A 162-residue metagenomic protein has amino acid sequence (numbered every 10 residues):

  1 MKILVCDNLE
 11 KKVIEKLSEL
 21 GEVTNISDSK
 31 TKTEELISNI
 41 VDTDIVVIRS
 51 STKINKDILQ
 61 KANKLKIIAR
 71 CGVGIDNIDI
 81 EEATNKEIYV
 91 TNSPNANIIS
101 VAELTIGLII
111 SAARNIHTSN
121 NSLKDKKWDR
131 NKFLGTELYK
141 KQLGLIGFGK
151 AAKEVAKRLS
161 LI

Functional and structural regions predicted by a protein language model:
M1-T43: N-terminal glycine-/charge-rich "phosphate-binding" loop or analogous flexible N-terminal tail
L4, I67-A69, Y89-T91, D129 (+1 more regions): Structural detector of well-ordered beta-strand residues that form the stable sheet scaffold of enzyme domains
K16, L104, L108, E154 (+1 more regions): Rossmann-fold NAD(P)-dependent oxidoreductase module
K16, S38, D57-I58, E81-E82 (+2 more regions): Well-formed, non-transmembrane alpha-helical positions, independent of function
N25-T31, R49-S50, S122-N131: Short gly/ser/thr-rich secondary-structure transition/capping motifs
K32-L36, N55, L134: Acidic, amphipathic alpha-helical patches
D44-N120, G135: Phosphate/diphosphate ligand-binding glycine-rich loop within oxidoreductases
F133-I162: Rossmann-like dinucleotide/phosphate-binding beta-alpha-beta segment
